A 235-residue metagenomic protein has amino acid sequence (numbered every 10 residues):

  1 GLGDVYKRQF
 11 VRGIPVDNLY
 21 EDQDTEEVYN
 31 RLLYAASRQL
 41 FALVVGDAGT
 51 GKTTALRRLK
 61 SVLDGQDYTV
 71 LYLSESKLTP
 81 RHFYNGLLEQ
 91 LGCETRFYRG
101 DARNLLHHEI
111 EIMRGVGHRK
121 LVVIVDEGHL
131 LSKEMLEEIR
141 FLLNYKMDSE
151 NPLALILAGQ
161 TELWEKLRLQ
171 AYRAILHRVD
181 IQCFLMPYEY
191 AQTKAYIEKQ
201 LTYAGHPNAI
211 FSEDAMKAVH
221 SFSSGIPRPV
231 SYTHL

Functional and structural regions predicted by a protein language model:
G1-Q9, T233-H234: Conserved small/polar residues in nucleotide/adenosyl-binding loops
Q9, Y68, L78-F97: Conserved NTP-binding/hydrolysis module of P-loop NTPases
T25-A35: Pre-Walker A adenine-sensing motif
F41-R57: Walker A/P-loop nucleotide-binding motif
G65-E75: Conserved catalytic segments around the Walker B and adjacent sensor/switch elements of P-loop NTPase domains
I112-V116, M147, E165-P227: Helix-loop-helix "sensor" segment of P-loop NTPases
M113-K133: Conserved P-loop NTPase "ATPase switch" module shared by AAA+ and STAND
L131-S132, L143-A171: Sensor-1/coupling segment of RecA-like P-loop NTPase cores
